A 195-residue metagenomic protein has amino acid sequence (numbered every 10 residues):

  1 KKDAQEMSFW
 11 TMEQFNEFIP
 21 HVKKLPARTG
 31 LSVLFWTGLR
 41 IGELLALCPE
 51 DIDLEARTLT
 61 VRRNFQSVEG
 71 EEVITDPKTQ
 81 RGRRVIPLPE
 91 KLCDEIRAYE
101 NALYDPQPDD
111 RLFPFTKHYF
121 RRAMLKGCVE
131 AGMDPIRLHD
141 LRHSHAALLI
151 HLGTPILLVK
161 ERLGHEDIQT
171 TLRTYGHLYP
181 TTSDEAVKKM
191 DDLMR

Functional and structural regions predicted by a protein language model:
K1-L47, E55, G82, K91 (+2 more regions): Basic, Lys/Arg- and aromatic-enriched nucleic-acid-binding interface segment
A4, E17, G70-D76, R173 (+1 more regions): DNA/chromatin major-groove-contacting recognition/catalytic segments
A4, V22, V73-R83, D110-T116 (+2 more regions): Short, contiguous acidic/charged loop-to-helix segments that flank catalytic cores in large enzymes
F9, F65, C93, H118 (+1 more regions): Catalytic-site neighborhood detector that most strongly recognizes the C-terminal catalytic loop/helix of tyrosine
F9-E13, N64-S67, P89-D134: Active-site/catalytic core of tyrosine-dependent DNA strand-transfer enzymes
T11, P26-A27, T116, F120 (+3 more regions): Hydrophobic (often cysteine-bearing) scaffold residues that line and stabilize catalytic clefts of nucleotide/cofactor
M12-E17, T37, A46-N101: Conserved tyrosine-mediated DNA breakage-rejoining catalytic core shared by Y-recombinases
R28-S32, W36-E43, A123-E130, D140-E166 (+2 more regions): C-terminal catalytic core of tyrosine-transesterase DNA break-rejoin enzymes
